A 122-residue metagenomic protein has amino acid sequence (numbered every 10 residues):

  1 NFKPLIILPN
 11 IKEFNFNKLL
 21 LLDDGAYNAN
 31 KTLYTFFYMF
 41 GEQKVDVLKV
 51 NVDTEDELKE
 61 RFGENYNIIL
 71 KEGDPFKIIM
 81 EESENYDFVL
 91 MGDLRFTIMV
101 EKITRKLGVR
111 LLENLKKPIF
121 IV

Functional and structural regions predicted by a protein language model:
N1, N10-K49, T54-E64, E81: Short acidic/Ser/Thr-enriched loop-to-helix initiation segments
N1-K12, N85-V122: Gly/Ser-rich helix-loop-strand patches that form or flank binding pockets for ribonucleotide-derived cofactors
I6, L20, D46-L48, I69 (+2 more regions): Hydrophobic/aromatic beta-strand patches that form the interior of the parallel beta-sheet core in alpha/beta enzyme
P9, L70-G73: Short loop/edge segments at beta-strand edges and connector loops that shape dinucleotide/nucleotide cofactor-binding
D24-G25, N65-L70, T97-I98: Short, flexible loop segments at the rims of nucleotide/cofactor-binding pockets, characterized by
N28, K71, I103: Soluble or luminal CAZymes and related metallo-dependent hydrolases
D53, G73-F76, R95-I98: Short Gly/Pro-enriched loop/turn and capping motifs at secondary-structure junctions
D74-I79, K106-L107: Short acidic active-site motifs
